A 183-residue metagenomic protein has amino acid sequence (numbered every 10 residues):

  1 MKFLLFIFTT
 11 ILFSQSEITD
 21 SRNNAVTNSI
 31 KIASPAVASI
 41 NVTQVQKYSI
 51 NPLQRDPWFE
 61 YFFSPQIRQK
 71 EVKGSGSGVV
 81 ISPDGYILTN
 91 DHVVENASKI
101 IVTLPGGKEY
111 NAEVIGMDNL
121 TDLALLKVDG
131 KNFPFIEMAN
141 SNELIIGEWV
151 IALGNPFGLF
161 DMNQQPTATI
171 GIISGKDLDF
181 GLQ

Functional and structural regions predicted by a protein language model:
K2-L12: Sec-dependent N-terminal signal peptides
Q15-Q183: Serine-dependent protease modules
